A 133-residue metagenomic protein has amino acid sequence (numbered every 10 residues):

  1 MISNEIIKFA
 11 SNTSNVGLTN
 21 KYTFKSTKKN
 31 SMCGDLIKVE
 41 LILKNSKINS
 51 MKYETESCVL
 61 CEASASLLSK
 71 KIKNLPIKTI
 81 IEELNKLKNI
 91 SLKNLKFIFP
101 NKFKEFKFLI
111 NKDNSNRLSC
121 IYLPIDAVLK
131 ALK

Functional and structural regions predicted by a protein language model:
M1-K133: Domain-level signature for proteins that mediate thiol-based redox and metal-cofactor handling
